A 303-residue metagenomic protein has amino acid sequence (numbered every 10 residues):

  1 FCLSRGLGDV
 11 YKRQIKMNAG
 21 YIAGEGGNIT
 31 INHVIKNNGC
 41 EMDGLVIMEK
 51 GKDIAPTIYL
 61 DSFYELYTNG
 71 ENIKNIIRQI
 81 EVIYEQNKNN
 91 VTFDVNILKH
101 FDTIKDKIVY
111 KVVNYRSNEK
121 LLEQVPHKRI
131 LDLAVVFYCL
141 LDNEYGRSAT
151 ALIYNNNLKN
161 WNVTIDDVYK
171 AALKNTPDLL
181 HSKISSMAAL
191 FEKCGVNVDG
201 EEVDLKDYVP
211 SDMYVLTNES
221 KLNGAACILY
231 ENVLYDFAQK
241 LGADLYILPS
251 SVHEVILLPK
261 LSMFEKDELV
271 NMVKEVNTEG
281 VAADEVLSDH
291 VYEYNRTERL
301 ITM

Functional and structural regions predicted by a protein language model:
F1-Y11: Single conserved hydrophobic/aromatic residue that forms the stacking wall/gate of nucleotide- or nucleobase-binding
I22-V46: Amphipathic, interaction-prone secondary-structure segments
N38-C40, K50-S62: Sequence-structural signature of the catalytic-core scaffold of metal-dependent phosphohydrolases that act on
D43-M48, V291-E293: Short polybasic amphipathic segments
K50, P259-S262, Y294-E298: Short acidic-glycine loop/turn motifs at beta-strand connectors
L60-L173: Internal, hydrophobic cores of structured domains that mediate oligomerization or house catalytic pockets within large
K120-G280: A contiguous, surface-oriented mixed alpha/beta subdomain in the mid-to-C-terminal portion of proteins that forms
E275, G280-Y294, R299: Helix-rich interaction surfaces within compact, conserved domain-sized segments that mediate assembly or partner
